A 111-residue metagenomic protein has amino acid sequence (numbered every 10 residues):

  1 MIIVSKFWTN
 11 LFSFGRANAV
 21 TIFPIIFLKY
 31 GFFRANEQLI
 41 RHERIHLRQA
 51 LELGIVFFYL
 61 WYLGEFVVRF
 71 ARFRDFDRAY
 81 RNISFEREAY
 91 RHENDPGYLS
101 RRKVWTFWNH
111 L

Functional and structural regions predicted by a protein language model:
M1-K6, R34, H42: Short linear motifs at secondary-structure transitions and domain/linker junctions
I2-N18, G54-L111: Metalloprotease/metallohydrolase-associated module, dominated by Zn2+-dependent proteases
R16-I40, A50-L51: Short pre-active-site segment immediately N-terminal to the catalytic Zn-binding motif
L39, I45, Q49, R81-F85: Soluble or luminal CAZymes and related metallo-dependent hydrolases
